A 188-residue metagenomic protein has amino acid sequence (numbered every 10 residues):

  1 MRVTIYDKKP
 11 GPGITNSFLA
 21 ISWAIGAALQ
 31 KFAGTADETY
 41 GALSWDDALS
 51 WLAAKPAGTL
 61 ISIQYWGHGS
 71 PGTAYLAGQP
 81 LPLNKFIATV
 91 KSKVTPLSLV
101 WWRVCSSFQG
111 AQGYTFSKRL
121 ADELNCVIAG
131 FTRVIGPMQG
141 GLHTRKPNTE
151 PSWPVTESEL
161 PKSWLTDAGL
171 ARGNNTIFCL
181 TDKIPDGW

Functional and structural regions predicted by a protein language model:
M1-V3, I63, W102, D186-W188: Non-Sec secretion/translocation targeting segments of pathogen effectors
M1-W51: A domain-level signal for caspase-like cysteine endopeptidase catalytic cores and their zymogen-processing architecture
N16, S44, V94-T95, E157 (+1 more regions): Intrinsically disordered, low-complexity regions enriched in Ser/Pro/Gly/Gln/His and often acidic
L49-P56, A88-K91: Short amphipathic alpha-helix with an adjacent loop that forms part of the alpha/beta core around
A53-P56, L60-I61, Y65: Secreted/periplasmic proteins that engage bacterial cell-wall peptidoglycan
S62-G140: Catalytic cores of nucleophile-dependent amide-cleaving enzymes
T132-W188: Caspase-like cysteine protease fold
